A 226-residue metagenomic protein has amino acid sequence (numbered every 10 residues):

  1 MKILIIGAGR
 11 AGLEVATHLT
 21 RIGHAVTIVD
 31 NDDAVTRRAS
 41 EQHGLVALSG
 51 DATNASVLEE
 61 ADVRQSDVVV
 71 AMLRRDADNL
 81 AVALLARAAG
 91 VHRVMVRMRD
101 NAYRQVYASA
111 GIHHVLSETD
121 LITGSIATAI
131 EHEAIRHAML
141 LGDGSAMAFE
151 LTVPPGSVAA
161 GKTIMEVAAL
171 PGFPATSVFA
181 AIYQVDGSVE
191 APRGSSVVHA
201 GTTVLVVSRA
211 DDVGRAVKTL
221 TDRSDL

Functional and structural regions predicted by a protein language model:
M1-L226: Cytosolic regulatory regions of ion transport systems
